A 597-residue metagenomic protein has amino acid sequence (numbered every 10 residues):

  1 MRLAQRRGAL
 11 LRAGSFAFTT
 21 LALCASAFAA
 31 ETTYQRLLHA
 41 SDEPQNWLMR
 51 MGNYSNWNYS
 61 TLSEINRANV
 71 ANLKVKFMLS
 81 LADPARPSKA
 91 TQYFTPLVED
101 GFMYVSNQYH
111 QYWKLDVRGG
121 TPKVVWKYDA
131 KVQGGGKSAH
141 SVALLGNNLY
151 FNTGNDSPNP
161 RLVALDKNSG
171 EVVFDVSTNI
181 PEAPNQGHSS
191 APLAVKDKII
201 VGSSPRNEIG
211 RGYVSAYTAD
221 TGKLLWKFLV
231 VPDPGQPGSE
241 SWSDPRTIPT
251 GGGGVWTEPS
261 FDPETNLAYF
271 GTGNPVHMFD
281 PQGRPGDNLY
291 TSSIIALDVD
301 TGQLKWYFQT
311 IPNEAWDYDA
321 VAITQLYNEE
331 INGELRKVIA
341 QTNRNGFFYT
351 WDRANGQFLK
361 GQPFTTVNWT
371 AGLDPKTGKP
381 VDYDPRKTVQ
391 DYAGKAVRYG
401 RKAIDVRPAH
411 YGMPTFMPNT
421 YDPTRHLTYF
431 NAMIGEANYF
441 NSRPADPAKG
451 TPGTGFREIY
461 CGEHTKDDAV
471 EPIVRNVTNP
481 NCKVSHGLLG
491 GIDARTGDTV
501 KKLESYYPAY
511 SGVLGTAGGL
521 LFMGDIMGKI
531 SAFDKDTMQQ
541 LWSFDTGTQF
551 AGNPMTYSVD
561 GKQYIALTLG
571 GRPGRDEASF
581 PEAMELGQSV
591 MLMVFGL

Functional and structural regions predicted by a protein language model:
A30-P87, T121-V132, E171-I180, K223-V231 (+9 more regions): Aromatic (tryptophan-biased) beta-strands that constitute blades/sheets of beta-rich domains
W47-M51, K89-Q111, G136-L162, N185-R211 (+9 more regions): Repeat-blade elements of multi-bladed beta-propeller folds
N56-N179, G515-T516: N-terminal cofactor/phosphate-binding cores enriched in small/glycine residues, especially glycine-rich loops such as
V117-T121, D166-S169, A219-T221, V299-T301 (+3 more regions): Short loop/turn segments that connect beta-strands within beta-propeller blades
N313-A315, A320-I323, T365-W369, R407-A409 (+2 more regions): Conserved blade-ending motifs and adjacent loop-strand segments that build the rim/top face of beta-propeller domains
Q325-T365, W369-T370, R401-D405, K535 (+1 more regions): Phosphate/diphosphate-binding loops
M555-L597: Blade-level signature of beta-propeller repeat domains, shared across WD40, Kelch, NHL, RCC1 and BNR/Asp-box propellers
